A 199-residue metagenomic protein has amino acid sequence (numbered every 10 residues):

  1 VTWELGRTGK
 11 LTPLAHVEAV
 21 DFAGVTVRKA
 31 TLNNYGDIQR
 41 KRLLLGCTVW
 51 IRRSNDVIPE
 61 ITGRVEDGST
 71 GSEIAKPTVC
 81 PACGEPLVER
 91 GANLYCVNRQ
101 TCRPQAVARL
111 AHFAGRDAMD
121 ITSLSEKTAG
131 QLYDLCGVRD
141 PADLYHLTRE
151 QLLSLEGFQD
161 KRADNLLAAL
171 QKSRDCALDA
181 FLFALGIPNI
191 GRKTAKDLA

Functional and structural regions predicted by a protein language model:
V1-A199: RNA/tRNA-interacting regions in translation and RNA-turnover enzymes
